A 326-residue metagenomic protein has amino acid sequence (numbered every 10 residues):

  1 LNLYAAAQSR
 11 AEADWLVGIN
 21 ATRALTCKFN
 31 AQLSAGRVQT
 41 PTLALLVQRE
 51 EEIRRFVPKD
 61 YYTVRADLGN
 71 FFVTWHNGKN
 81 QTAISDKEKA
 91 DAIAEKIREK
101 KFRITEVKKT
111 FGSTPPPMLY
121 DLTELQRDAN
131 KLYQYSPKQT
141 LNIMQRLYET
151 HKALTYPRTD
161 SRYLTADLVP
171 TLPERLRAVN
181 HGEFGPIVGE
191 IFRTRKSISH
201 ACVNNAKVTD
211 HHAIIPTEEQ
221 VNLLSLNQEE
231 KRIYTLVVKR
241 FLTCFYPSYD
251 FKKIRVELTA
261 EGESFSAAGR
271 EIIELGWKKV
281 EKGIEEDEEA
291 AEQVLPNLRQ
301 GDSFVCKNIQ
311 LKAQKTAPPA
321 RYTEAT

Functional and structural regions predicted by a protein language model:
L1-T326: Toprim catalytic domain recognition across nucleic-acid enzymes
